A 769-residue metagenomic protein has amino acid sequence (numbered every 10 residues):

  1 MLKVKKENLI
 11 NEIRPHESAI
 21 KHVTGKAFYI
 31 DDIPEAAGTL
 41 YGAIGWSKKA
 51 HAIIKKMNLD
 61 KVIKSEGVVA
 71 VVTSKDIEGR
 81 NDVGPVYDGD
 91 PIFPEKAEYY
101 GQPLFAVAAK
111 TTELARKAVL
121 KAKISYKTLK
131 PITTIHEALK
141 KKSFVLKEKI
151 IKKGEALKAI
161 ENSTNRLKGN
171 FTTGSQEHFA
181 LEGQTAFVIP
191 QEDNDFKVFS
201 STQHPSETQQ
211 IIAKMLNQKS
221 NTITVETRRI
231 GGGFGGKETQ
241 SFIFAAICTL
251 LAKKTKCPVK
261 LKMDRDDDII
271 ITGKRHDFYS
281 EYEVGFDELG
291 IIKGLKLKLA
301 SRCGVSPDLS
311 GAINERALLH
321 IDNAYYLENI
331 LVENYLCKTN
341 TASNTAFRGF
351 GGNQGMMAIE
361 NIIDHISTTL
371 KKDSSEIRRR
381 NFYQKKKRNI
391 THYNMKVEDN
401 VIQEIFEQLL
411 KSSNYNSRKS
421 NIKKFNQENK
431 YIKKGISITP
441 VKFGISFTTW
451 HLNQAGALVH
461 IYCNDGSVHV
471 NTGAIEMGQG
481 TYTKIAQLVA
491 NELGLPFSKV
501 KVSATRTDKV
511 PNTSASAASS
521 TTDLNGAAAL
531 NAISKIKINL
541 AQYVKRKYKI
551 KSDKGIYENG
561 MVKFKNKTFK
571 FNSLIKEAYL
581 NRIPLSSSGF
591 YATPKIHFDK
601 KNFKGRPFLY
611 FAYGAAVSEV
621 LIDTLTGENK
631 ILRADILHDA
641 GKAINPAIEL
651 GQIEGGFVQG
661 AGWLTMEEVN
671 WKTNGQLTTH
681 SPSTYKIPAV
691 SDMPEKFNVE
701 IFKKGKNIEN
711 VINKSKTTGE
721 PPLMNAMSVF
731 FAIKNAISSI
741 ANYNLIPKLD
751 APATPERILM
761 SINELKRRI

Functional and structural regions predicted by a protein language model:
M1-K147, R166, K254: Flexible, low-hydrophobicity surface segments
E12, S18-G25, K149-A186, D277-I362 (+3 more regions): Glycine-rich loop/linker segments at domain edges
S74-K75, N217-T222, K253-V259, I313-I432 (+2 more regions): C-terminal catalytic domains of large/alpha subunits in multi-subunit enzymes
E78, D90, E137-L216, Q384-S467 (+2 more regions): Helix-loop-helix junctions that connect adjacent transmembrane helices in secondary transporters/permeases, recognized
N81-P85, A118-K121, S200, Q209-I211 (+11 more regions): Short acidic, glycine/serine/threonine-rich loops at helix termini
K110, C257-C303, A527-I556, G560: Phosphate/diphosphate-binding loops
G233-K256, K260-K262, T481-V489: Thiamine diphosphate
I445-V510, N525: Catalytic phosphate/nucleotide-handling subdomain of diverse soluble enzymes
